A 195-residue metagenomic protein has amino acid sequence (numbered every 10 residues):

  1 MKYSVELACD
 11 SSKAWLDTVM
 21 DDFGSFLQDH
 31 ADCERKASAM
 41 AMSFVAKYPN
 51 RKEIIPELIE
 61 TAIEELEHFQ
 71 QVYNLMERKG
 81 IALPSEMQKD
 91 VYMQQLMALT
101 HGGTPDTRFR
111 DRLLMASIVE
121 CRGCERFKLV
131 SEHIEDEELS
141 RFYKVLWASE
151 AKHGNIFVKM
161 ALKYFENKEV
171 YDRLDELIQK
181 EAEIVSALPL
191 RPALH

Functional and structural regions predicted by a protein language model:
M1-H195: Non-heme di-metal
